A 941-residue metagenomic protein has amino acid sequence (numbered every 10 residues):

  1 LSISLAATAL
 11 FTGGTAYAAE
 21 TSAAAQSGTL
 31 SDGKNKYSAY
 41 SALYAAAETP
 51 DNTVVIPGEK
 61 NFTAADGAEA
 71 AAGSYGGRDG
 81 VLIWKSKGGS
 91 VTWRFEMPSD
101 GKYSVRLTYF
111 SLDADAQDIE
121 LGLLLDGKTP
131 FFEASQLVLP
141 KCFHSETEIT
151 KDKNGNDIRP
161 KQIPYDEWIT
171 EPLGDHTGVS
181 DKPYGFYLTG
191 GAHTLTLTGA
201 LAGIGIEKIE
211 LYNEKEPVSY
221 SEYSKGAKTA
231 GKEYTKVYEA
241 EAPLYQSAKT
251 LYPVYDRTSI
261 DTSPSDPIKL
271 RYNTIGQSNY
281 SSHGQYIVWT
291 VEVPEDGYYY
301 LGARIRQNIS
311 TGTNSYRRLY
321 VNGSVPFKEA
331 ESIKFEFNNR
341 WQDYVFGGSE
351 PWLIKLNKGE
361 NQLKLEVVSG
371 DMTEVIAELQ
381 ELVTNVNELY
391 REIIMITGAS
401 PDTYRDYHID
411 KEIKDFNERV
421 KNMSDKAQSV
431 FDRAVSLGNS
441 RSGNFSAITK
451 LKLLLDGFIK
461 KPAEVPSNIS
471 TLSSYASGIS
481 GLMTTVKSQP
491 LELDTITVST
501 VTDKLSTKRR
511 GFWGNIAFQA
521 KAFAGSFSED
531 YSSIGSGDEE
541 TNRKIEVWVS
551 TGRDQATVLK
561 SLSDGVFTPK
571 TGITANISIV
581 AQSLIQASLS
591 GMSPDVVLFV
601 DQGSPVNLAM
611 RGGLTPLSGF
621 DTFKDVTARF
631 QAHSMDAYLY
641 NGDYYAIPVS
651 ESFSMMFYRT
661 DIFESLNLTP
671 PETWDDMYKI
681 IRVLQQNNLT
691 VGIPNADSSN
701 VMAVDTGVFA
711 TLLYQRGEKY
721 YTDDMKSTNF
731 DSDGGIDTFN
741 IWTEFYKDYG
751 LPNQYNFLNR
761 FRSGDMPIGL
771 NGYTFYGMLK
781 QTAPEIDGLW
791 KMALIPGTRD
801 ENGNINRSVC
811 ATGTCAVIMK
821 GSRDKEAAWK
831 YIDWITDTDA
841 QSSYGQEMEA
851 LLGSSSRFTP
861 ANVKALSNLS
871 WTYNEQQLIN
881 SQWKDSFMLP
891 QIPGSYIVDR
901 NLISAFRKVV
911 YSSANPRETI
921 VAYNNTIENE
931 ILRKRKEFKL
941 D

Functional and structural regions predicted by a protein language model:
A19-S499, A811: Extracytoplasmic
S99, E295, A783-S856, K884-Q891: Extracytoplasmic/periplasmic substrate-recognition and gating elements
V386-V606, R917-D941: Conserved N-terminal structural module of periplasmic/extracytoplasmic solute-binding proteins
F523-T541, Q602-M655, Y678, D705 (+3 more regions): Hinge/lid segment of periplasmic solute-binding proteins
G565-H633, A637, D661-E672, D765-I768 (+4 more regions): Extracytoplasmic "Venus flytrap"/periplasmic binding protein-like
A609-G612, Q631-E672, L689, A696-M725 (+4 more regions): Periplasmic solute-binding protein
D724-Q754: Glycine-centered hinge/linker elements that transmit conformational signals in sensory and ligand-binding systems
A793-G797, Q846-S904, K908, K936-D941: Long, aromatic- and glycine/proline-rich binding clefts that accommodate carbohydrate-like moieties
